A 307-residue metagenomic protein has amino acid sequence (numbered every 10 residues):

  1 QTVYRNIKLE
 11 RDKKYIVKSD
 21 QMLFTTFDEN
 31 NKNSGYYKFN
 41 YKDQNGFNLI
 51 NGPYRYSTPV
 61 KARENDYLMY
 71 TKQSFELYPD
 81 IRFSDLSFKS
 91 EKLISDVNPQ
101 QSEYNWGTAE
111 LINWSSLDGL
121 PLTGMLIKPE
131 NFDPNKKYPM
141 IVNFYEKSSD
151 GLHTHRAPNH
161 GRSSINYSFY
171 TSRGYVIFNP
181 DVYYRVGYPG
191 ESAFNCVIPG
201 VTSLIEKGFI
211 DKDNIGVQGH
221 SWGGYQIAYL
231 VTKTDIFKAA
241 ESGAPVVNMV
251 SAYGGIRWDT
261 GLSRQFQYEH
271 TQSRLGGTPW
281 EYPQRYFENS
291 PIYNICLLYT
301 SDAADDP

Functional and structural regions predicted by a protein language model:
Q1-K137, S148-S168, R173, Y183-Y188 (+1 more regions): Peripheral, non-catalytic segments that deliver or gate enzyme domains
K136-Y138, D213-N214: Short coil/turn segments at beta-strand junctions that form active-site/ligand-binding loops
F144-Y145: The conserved beta1-alpha1 loop
A157-S301: Active-site-proximal cap/loop segments of hydrolase catalytic domains
D302-P307: A short, hydrophobic C-terminal helix/tail in secreted or cell-surface proteins
